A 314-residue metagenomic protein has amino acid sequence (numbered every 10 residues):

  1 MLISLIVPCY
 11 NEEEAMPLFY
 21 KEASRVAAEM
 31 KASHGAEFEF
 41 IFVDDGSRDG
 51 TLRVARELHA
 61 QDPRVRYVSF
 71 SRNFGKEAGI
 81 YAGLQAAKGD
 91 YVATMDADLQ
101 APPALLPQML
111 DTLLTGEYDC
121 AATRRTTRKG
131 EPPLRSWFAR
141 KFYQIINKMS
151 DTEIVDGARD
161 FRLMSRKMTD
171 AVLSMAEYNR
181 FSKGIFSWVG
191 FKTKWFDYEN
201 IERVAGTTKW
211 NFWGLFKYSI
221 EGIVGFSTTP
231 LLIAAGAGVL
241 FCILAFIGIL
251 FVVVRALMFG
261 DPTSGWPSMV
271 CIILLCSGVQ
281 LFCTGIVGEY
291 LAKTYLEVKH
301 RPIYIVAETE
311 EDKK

Functional and structural regions predicted by a protein language model:
M1-G130: Structured catalytic core of nucleotide-sugar glycosyltransferases
L5, A23, G83, D98 (+6 more regions): Residue-level signature of catalytic and energy-coupling elements of molecular machines, predominantly ATP/GTP-dependent
P8, F70-R72, R162, A235 (+2 more regions): Short conserved micro-motifs on helix faces and helix-strand junctions that flank and scaffold key functional residues
N11-E14, Q100, A104, L173 (+3 more regions): Residues in soluble alpha-helical coiled-coils and helical-bundle/repeat scaffolds
A60, Q85, D111, N147 (+3 more regions): Solvent-exposed polar/charged
R64, F70-R72, K76-A86, Y91 (+3 more regions): Acceptor/aglycone-binding surface of glycosyltransferases and processive sugar-polymer synthases
F181-K314: Hydrophobic helical membrane-anchoring modules
